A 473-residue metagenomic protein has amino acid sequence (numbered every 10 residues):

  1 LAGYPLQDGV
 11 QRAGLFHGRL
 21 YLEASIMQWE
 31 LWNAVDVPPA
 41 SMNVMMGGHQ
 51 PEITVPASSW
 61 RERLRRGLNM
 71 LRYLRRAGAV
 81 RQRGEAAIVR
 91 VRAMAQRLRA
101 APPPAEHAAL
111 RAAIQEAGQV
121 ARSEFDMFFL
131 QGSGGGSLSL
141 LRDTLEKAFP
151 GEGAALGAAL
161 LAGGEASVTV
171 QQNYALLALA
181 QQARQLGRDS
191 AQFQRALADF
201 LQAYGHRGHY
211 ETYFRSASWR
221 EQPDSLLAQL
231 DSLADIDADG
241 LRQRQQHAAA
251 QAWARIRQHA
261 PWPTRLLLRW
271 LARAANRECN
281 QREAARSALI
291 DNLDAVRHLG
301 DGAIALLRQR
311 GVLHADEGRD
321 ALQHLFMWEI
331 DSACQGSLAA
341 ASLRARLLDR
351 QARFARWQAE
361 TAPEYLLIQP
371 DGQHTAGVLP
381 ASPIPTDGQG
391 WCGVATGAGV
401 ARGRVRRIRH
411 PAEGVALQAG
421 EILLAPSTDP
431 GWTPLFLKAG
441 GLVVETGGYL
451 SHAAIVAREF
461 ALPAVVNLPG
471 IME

Functional and structural regions predicted by a protein language model:
L1-G390, V394: Contiguous hydrophobic, helix-prone segments at protein termini that mediate membrane targeting/anchoring
A315, H324-S332, P370, V394-T396 (+5 more regions): Generic structural "secondary-structure junction" signal
V378-Q418: Phosphate-handling DNA/RNA-contact segment within nucleic-acid enzymes
V405-E421, P426-E473: Acidic, glycine-rich flexible loop/linker segments
